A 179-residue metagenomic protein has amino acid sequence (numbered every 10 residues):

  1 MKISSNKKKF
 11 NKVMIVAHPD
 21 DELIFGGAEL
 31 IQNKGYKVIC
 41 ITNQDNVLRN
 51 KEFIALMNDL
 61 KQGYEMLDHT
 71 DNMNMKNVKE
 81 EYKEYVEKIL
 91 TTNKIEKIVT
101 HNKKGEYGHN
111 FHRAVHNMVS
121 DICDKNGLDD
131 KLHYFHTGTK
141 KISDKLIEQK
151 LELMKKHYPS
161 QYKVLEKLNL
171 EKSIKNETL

Functional and structural regions predicted by a protein language model:
M1-I15, N77-L179: Metal-dependent de-N-acetylase/amidase catalytic core
M1-N93, S120-D121, K125-L128: Active-site rim/loop-helix segments in enzyme catalytic domains that contact anionic ligands
